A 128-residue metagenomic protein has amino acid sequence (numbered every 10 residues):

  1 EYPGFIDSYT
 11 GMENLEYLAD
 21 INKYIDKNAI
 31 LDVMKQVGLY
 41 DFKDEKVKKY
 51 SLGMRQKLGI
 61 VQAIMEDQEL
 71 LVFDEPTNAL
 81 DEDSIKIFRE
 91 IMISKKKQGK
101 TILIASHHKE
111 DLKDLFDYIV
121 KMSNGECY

Functional and structural regions predicted by a protein language model:
E16, K27-F42: Conserved ABC ATPase "signature" region
K46-Y50: Conserved ABC ATPase signature
I60: Hydrophobic anchor residue at the start of the ABC signature
L71-E75: Catalytic Walker B motif of ABC-type/P-loop ATPase nucleotide-binding domains
E82-D83: Helix N-cap at the start of a conserved alpha-helix in ABC-type nucleotide-binding domains
S106-H107: H-loop/switch region of ABC-family ATPase nucleotide-binding domains
